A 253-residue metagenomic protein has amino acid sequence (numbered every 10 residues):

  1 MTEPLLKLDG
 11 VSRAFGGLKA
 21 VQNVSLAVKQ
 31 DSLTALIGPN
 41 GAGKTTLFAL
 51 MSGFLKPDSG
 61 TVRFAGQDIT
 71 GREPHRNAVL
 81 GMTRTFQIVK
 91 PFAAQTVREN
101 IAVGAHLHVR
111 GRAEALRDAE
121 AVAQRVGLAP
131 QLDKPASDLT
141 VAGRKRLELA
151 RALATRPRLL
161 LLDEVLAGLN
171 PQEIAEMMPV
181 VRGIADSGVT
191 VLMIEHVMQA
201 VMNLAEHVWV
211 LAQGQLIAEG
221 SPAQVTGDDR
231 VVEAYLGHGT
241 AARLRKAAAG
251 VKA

Functional and structural regions predicted by a protein language model:
T2-A253: Glycine-rich phosphate-binding loops of nucleotide-dependent enzymes
